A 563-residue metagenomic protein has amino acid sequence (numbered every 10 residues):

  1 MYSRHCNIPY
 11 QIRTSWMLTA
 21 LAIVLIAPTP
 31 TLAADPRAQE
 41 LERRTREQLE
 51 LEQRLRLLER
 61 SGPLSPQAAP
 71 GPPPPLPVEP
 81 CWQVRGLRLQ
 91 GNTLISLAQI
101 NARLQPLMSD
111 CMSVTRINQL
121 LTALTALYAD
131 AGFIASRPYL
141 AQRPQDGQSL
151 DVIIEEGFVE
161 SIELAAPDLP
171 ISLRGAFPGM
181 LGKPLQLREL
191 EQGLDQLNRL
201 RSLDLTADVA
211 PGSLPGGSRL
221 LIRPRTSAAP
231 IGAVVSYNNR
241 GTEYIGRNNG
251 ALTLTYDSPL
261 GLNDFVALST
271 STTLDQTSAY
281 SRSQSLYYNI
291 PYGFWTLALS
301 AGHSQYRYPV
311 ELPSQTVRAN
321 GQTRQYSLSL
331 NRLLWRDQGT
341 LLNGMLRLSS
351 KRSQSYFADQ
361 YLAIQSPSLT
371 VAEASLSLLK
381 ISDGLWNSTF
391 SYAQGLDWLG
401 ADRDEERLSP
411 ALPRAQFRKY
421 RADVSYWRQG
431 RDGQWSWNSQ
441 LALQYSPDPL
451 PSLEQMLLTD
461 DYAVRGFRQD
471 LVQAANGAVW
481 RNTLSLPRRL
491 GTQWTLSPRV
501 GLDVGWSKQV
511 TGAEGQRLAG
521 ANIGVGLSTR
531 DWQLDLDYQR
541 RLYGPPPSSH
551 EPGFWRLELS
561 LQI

Functional and structural regions predicted by a protein language model:
A34-G241, S271-R282, L441: Periplasmic polypeptide-binding modules associated with outer-membrane biogenesis and secretion
L200, P215, E243-R247, T277-S281 (+10 more regions): Transmembrane beta-barrel outer-membrane domains
L205, P230-A233, L260-V266, G293-L299 (+6 more regions): Repeated loop/turn-to-beta-strand initiation elements of outer-membrane beta-barrel proteins
V209, V235-N239, V266-T272, L286 (+8 more regions): Transmembrane beta-barrel strands of outer-membrane/channel proteins
L254, I523-W532, E551-I563: Outer-membrane beta-barrel "beta-signal"
Y256-S258, I290, R332-L334, L376-K380 (+5 more regions): Residue-level signature of outer-membrane beta-barrel architecture
A267, T277-L378: Transmembrane beta-barrel wall of Gram-negative outer-membrane proteins
Q354-V504, K508-V510, P547-S549, L557-Q562: C-terminal outer-membrane beta-barrel translocator/porin domains of Gram-negative envelope proteins and their
